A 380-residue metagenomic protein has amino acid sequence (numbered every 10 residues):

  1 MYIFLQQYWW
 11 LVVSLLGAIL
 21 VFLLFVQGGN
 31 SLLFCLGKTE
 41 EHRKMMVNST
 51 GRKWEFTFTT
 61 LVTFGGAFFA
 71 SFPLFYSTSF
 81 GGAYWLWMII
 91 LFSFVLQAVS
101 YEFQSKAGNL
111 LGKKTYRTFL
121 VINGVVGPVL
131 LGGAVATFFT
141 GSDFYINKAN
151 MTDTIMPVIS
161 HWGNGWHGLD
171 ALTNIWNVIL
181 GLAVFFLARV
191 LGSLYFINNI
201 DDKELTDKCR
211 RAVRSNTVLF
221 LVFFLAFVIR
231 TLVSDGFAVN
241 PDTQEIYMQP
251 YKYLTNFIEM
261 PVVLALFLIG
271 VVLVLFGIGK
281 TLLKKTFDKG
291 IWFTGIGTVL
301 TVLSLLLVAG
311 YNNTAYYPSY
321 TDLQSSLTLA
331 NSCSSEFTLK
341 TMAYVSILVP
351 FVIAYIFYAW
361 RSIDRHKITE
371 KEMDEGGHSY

Functional and structural regions predicted by a protein language model:
M1-F58, V62-G65: N-terminal signal-anchor module of multipass membrane proteins
Q7-V21, G81-F94, V125, A171-L187 (+1 more regions): Alpha-helical transmembrane segments
L23-S31, G51, T59-A107, N123-M151 (+2 more regions): Transmembrane-helix bundle segments that line or gate the permeation/cavity pathway in multi-pass membrane proteins
G29-R43, S71-S77, A98-F119, F196-C209 (+2 more regions): Membrane-interfacial helix termini and the short, flexible loops that connect transmembrane helices in multi-pass
H42-V62, W87, K113-G127, T206-F220 (+3 more regions): Juxtamembrane helix-loop boundaries in multi-pass membrane proteins
A107-F287, S304: Long, contiguous internal "core" modules enriched in hydrophobic/ aromatic residues
I246-Y251, P318-T338: Short, membrane-exposed interhelical loops at transmembrane-helix boundaries
S332, F337-Y380: C-terminal functional modules
